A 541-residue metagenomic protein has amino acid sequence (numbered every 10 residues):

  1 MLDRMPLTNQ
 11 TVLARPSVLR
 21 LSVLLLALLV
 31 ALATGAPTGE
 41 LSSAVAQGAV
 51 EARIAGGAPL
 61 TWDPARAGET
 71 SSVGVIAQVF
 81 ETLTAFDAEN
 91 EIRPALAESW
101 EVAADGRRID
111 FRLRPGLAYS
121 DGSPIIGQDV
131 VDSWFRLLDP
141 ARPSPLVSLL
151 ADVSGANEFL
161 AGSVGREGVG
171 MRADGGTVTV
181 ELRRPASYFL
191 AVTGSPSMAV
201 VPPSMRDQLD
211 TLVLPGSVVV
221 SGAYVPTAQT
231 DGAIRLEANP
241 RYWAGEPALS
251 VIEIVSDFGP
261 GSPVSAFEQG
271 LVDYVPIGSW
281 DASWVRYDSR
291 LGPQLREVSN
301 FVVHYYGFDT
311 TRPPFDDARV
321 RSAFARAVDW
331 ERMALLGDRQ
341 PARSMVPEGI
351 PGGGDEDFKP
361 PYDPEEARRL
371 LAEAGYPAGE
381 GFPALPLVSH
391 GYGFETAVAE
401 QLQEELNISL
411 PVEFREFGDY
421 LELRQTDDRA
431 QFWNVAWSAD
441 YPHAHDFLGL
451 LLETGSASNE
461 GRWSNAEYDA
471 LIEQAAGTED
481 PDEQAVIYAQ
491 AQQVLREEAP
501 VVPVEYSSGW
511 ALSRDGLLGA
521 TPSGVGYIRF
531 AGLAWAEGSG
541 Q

Functional and structural regions predicted by a protein language model:
I54-A104, F135, G216-V220: N-terminal lobe/hinge region of extracytoplasmic solute-binding protein
S99-L149, T179, A266, P314: Aromatic- and charge-enriched surface segment that lines or borders ligand/interaction sites
R112, D129, L138, R142-P203: Surface-exposed binding/hinge segments that line and control ligand-binding clefts or catalytic entry sites
P143, Y274-P364, S389-H390, F394 (+2 more regions): Local pocket/hinge segments that shape ligand/substrate recognition
G162, E167, L182-P247, V251 (+3 more regions): Gly/Pro-rich hinge or "lid" segments in bacterial periplasmic/extracellular proteins
V169-M171, S409-E422, T426-D428, A439 (+2 more regions): Extracytoplasmic/peripheral linker and loop segments enriched in polar/acidic and small residues with frequent Thr/Pro
D231, A372-A439, P481, G509: Ligand/substrate-recognition segments at binding pockets and active sites
A511-Q541: Long beta-strand-rich cores associated with HINT superfamily self-processing modules
